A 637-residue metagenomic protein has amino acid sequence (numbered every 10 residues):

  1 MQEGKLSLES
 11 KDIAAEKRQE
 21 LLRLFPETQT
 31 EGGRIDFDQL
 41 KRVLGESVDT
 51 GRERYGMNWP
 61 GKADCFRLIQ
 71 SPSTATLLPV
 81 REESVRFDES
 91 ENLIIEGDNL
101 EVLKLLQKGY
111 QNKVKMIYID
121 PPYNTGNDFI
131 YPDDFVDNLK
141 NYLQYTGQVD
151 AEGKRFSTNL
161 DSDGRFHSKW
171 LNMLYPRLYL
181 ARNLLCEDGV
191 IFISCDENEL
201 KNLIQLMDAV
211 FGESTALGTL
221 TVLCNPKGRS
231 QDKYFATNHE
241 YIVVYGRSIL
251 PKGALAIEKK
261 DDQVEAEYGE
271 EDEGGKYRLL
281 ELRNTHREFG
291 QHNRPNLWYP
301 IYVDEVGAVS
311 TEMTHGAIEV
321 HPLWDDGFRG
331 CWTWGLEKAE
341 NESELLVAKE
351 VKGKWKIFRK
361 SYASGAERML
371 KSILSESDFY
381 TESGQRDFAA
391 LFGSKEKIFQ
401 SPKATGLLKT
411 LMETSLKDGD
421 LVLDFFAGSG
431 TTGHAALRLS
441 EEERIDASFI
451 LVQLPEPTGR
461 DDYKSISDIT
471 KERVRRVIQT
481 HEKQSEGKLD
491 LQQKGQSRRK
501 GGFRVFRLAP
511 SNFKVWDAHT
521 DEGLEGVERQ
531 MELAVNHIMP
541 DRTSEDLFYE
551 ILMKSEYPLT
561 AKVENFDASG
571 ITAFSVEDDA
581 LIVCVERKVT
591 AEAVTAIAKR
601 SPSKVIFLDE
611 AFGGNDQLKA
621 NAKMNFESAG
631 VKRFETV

Functional and structural regions predicted by a protein language model:
M1-Y118, Y123-P176, K276, R498 (+2 more regions): DnaQ-like (DEDDh/DEDDy) 3′-5′ exonuclease domain used for proofreading and 3′-end trimming on nucleic acids
W59, D133-K140, L171, N198-L203 (+1 more regions): Conserved S-adenosyl-L-methionine
N99-V102, G109, M173-L178, L184-E187 (+3 more regions): Phosphate/ATP-binding catalytic cores across multiple sugar-kinase/actin-like superfamilies, primarily ASKHA
N112-I130, M207, V422-R438, A509 (+1 more regions): Conserved proline-anchored active-site loop of SAM-dependent methyltransferases that bridges a beta-strand
K113-V190, N198, S214, H239 (+4 more regions): SAM-dependent methyltransferase catalytic-core segment centered on the flexible catalytic loop and adjoining short
L174, E187-D188, E197-Q263: Signature of N6-adenine DNA methyltransferases within the class I
S248-A390, S394: Active-site-adjacent helix-turn-beta-strand microarchitecture at beta-sheet edges that either contains or buttresses
R438-V637: PRPP-dependent phosphoribosyltransferase catalytic core
